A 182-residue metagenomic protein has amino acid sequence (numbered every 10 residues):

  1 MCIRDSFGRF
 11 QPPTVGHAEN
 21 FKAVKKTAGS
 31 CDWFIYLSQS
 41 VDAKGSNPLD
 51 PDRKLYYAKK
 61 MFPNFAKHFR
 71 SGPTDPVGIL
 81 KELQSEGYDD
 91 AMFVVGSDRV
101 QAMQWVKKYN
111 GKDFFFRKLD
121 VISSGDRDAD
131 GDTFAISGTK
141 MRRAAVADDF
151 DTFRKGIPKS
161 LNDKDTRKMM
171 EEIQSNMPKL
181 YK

Functional and structural regions predicted by a protein language model:
R4-K182: Nucleotidyltransferase catalytic core that binds NTPs
